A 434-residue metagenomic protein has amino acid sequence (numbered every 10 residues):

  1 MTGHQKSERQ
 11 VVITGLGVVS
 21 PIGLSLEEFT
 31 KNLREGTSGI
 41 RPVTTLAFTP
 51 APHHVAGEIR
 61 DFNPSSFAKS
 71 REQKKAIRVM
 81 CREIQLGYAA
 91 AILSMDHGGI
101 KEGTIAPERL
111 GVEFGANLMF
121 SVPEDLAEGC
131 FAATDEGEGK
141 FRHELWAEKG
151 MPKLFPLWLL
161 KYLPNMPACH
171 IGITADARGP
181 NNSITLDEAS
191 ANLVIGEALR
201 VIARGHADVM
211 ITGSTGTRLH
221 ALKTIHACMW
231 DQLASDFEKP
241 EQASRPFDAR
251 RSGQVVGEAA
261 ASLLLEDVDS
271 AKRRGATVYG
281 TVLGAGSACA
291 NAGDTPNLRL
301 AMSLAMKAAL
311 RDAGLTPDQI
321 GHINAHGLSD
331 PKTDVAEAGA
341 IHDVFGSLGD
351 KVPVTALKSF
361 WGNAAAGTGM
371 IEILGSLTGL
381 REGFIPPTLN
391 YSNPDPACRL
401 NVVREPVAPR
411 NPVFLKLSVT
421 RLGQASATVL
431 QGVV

Functional and structural regions predicted by a protein language model:
M1-A76, G98, D269-T281, L374-L389 (+2 more regions): ACP-dependent fatty acid/polyketide chain-elongation machinery
M1-I13, E102, A106-P107, A313-Q319 (+2 more regions): Flexible, low-complexity linker/loop segments at domain and module junctions
Q10-T14, T37, R41-P42, E238-L315 (+2 more regions): Condensing-enzyme catalytic core mediating Claisen C-C bond formation in acyl metabolism
I13, R34-A175, G179-N182, G216-T224 (+1 more regions): Conserved beta-ketoacyl condensing-enzyme motif
T44, A207-S252, G284-R299, G327-V335 (+1 more regions): Acyl-CoA/ACP chain-elongation machinery
T49, V79-Q85, I105-P107, W158-P164 (+5 more regions): Active-site nucleophile and cofactor-binding loops and adjacent substrate-binding regions of central metabolic enzymes
G87-K101, P164-A175, N181-G216, V255-A276 (+3 more regions): Active-site-proximal alpha-helical scaffold in enzymes
D135-P152, G196, R200, R204 (+3 more regions): Glycine-/small-residue-rich "gating" segment that lines the acyl/pantetheine channel and substrate pocket
